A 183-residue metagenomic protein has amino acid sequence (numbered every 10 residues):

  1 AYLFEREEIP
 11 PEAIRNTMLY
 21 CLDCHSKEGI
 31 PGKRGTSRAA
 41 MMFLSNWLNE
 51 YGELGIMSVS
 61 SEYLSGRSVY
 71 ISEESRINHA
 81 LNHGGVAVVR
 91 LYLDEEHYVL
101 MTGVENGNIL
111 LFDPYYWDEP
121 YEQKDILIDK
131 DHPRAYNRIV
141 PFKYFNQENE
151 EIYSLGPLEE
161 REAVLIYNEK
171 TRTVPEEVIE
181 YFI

Functional and structural regions predicted by a protein language model:
A1-S65: Cysteine-nucleophile protease catalytic domains, especially the papain-like/related folds used in DUB/UBL proteases
L3-F4, I77, V164, E180: Generic low-polarity alpha-helical segments
I14-R15, E73-E74, E159, P175: Short amphipathic alpha-helical segments that mediate assembly, nucleic-acid/protein binding, or membrane association
G32-T36, V69, L93, Y167: Alpha-helix N-cap/loop-to-helix boundary motif
M41-N46, E73-I77, E151: Intrinsically disordered, low-complexity boundary segments flanking structured domains
N46-E62, R90-G103, D125-N137: Hydrophobic transmembrane alpha-helix bundles
E62-Y121: Active-site-adjacent substructure of cysteine-protease-like catalytic cores
N82, V104-I183: Noncatalytic regulatory segments and standalone regulatory/sensor domains
